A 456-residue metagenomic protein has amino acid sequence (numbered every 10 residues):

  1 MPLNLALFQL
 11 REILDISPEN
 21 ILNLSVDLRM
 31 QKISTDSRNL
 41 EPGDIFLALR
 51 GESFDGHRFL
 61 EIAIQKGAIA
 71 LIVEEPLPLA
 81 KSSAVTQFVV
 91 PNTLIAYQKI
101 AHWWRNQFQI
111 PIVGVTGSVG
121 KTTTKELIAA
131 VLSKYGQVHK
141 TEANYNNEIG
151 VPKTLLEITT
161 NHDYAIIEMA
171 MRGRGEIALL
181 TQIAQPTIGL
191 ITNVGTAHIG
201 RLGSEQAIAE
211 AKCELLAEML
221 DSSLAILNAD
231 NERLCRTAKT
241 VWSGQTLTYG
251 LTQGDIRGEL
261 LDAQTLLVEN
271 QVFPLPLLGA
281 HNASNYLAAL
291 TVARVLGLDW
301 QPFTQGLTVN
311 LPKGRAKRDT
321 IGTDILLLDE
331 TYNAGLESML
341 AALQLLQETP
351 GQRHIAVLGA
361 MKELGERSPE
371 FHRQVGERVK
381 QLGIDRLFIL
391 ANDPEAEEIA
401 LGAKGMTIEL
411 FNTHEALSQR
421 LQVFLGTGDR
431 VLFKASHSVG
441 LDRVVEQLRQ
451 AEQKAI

Functional and structural regions predicted by a protein language model:
M1-K99, T349, R378, L382 (+2 more regions): N-terminal leader/targeting and accessory segments in enzymes
R11-S17, I95-A229, R233-W242, A293 (+1 more regions): Phosphate-binding loop of NTP-binding sites
E12, L77-S82, L190-L326, G351-Q352 (+3 more regions): Acidic, Mg2+-coordinating active-site environments of NTP-dependent enzymes
S37-A48, V138, K153-A165, L343-G365: Mobile, glycine- and charge-enriched loop segments and immediately flanking short secondary-structure elements within
V73-P76, N193, A229, L358 (+2 more regions): Short secondary-structure boundary segments
V115, K313-K317, S438, D442-V444 (+1 more regions): ATP-dependent carboxylate/acyl-activation modules
Q182, L417-F424: Short amphipathic alpha-helix with an adjacent loop that forms part of the alpha/beta core around
P312, T331-M406, I456: Active-site beta-alpha connecting loops in nucleotide-dependent enzymes
